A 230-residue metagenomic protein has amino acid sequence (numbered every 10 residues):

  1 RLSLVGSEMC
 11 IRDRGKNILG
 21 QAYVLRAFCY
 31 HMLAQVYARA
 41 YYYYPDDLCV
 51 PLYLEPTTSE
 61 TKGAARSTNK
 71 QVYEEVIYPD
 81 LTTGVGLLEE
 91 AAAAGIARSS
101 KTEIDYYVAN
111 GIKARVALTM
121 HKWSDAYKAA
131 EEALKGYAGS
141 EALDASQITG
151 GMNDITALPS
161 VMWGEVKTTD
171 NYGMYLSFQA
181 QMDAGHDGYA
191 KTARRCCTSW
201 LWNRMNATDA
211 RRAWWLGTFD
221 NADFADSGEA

Functional and structural regions predicted by a protein language model:
R1-I11: Single conserved hydrophobic/aromatic residue that forms the stacking wall/gate of nucleotide- or nucleobase-binding
N17, V24, D47, A97-S100 (+1 more regions): Residue signature of alpha-solenoid helical repeat architecture, marking inter-repeat boundaries and helix-start
E75-V76, D125: Alpha-helical positions within canonical tetratricopeptide repeat
Y107, I112-E141: Aromatic-residue-lined binding/catalytic grooves and analogous aromatic/hydrophobic interfacial grooves in multimeric
Y127-A230: Hydrophobic-face positions in mid-chain alpha helices that act as interaction patches
